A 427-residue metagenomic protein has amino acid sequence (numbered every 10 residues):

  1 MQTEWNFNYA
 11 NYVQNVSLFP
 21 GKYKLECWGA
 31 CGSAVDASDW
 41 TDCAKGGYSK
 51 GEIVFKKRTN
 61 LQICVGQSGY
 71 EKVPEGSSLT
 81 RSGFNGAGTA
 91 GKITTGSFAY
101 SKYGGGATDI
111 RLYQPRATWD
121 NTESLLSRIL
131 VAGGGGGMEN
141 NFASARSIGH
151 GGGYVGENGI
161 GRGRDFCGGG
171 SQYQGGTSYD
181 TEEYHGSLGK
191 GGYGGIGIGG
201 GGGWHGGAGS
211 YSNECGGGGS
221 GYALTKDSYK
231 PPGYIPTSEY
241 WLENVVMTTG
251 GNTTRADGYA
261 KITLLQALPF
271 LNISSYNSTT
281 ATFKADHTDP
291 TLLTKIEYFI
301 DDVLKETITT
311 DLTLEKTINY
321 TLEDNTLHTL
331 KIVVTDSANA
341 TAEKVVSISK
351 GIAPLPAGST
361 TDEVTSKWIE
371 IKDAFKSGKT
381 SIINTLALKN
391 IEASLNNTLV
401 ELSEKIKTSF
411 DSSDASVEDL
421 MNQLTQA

Functional and structural regions predicted by a protein language model:
Y12-Q14, G21-Y23, T279-F283: Structural beta-strand segments of beta-rich domains
K22, N60-Q62, L327-K331: Short, conserved beta-strand segments of beta-strand-rich sandwich/propeller modules, principally
K24-E26, Q62-C64, K295-F299: Beta-strand signatures of extracellular beta-sandwich domains
G29, Q67-G69, Q114, Q266 (+1 more regions): Surface-exposed loop/turn motifs at beta-strand-loop junctions within extracellular Ig-like and Fibronectin type III
C43-D165: Secretome/extracellular-domain signature
G233-F270, E401-Q423: A recurrent domain-boundary module in secreted/ectodomain proteins
L271-A427: Surface-exposed receptor/substrate recognition regions of extracellular proteins
